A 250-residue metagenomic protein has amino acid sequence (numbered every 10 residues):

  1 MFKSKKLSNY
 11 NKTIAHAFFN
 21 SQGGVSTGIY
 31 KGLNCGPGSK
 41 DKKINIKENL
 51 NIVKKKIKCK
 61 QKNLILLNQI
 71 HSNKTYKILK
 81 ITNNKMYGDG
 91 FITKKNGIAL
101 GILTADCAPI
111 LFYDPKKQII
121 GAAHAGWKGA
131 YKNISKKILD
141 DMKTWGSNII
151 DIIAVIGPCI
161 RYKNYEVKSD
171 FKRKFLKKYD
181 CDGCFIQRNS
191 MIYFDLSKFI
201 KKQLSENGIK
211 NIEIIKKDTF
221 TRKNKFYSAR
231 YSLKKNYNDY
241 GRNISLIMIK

Functional and structural regions predicted by a protein language model:
M1-K250: Active-site microenvironment for binding and transforming phosphate-containing groups
